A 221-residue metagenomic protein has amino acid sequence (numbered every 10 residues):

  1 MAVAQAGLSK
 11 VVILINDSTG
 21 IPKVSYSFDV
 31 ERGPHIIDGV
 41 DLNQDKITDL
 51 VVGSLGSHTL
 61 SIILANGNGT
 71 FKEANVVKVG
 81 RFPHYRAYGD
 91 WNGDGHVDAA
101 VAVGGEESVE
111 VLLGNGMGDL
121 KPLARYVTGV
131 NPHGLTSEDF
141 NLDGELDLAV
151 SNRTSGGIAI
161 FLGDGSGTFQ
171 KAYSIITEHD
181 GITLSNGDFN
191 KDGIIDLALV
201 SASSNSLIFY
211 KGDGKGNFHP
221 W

Functional and structural regions predicted by a protein language model:
M1-A4, L50-G53, A99-A102, L148-N152 (+1 more regions): Hydrophobic beta-strand segments that make up the repeating blades of beta-propeller and related beta-repeat
S9, D49, H58, D94 (+6 more regions): Acidic Asp/Glu-based divalent-cation binding sites
K10-I13, T59-I62, S108-V111, G157-I160 (+1 more regions): A short loop-to-beta-strand structural motif that recurs across blades of beta-propeller domains
I15-R32, L64-R81, A99, L113-V130 (+3 more regions): Blade-edge motifs of beta-propeller repeat domains
H35-L42, H84-W91, L113, H133-L142 (+2 more regions): Beta-propeller blade termini
